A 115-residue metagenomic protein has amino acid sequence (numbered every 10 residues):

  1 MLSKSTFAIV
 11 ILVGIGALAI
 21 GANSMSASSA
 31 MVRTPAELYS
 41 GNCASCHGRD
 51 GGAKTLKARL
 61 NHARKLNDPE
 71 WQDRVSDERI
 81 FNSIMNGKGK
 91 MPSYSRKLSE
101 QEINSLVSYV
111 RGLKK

Functional and structural regions predicted by a protein language model:
M1-M31, K115: N-terminal export/targeting leaders of redox proteins
L2-S5, S40-G48, K65-D73: Phosphate-binding glycine-rich loops and adjacent basic patches that engage nucleotide phosphates, nucleic-acid
A8-V10, I15, N42-S45, F81: N-terminal hydrophobic or amphipathic segments with adjacent small-residue motifs that include Sec signal peptides
N23-S26, A44, R96: N-terminal low-complexity, intrinsically disordered patches enriched in charged
R33-H62, K88-K90, G112-K115: Periplasmic/extracellular electron-transfer cofactor-ligation site, primarily the c-type cytochrome heme-c attachment
L60-L113: Extracytoplasmic electron-transfer domains, predominantly the class I c-type cytochrome c fold
